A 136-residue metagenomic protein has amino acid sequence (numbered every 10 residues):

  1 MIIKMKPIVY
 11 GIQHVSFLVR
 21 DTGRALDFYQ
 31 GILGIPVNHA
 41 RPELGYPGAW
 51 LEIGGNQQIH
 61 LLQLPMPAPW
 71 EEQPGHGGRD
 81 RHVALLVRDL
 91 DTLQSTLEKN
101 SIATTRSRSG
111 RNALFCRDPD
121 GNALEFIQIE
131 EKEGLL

Functional and structural regions predicted by a protein language model:
M1-I8, Q94-L136: Vicinal oxygen chelate
M1-R24, D80-L85, E130-L136: N-terminal beta-strand motif that seeds the catalytic metal site of vicinal oxygen chelate
S16-Q58: Core segments of cupin and vicinal oxygen chelate
G45-P47, P67-E72, G134-L135: A short, acidic/glycine-rich surface segment
N56-I59, P69, G121-E125: Short, charged/polar, Gly/Pro-enriched secondary-structure boundary elements
H76-L97: Mid-chain, well-packed structural core segment of small domains
